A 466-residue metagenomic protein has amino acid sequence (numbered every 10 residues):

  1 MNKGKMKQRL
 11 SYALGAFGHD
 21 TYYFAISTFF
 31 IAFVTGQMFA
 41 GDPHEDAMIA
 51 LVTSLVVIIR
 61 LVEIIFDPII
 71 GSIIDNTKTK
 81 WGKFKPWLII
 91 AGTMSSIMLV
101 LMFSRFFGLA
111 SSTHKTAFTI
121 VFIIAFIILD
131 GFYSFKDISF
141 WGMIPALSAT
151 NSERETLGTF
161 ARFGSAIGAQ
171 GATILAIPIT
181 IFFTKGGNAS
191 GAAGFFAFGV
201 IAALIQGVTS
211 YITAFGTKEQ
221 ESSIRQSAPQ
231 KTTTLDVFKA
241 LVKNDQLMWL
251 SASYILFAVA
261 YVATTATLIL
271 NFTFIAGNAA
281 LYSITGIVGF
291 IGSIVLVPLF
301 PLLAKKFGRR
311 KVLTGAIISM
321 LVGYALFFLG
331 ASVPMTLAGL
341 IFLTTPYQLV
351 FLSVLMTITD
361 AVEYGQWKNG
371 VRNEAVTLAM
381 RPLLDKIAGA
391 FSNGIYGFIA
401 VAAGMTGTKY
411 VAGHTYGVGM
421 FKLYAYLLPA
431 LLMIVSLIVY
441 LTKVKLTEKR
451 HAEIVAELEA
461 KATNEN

Functional and structural regions predicted by a protein language model:
N2-N466: Membrane-embedded alpha-helical bundles of multi-pass transporters/translocases, especially carrier/permease families
